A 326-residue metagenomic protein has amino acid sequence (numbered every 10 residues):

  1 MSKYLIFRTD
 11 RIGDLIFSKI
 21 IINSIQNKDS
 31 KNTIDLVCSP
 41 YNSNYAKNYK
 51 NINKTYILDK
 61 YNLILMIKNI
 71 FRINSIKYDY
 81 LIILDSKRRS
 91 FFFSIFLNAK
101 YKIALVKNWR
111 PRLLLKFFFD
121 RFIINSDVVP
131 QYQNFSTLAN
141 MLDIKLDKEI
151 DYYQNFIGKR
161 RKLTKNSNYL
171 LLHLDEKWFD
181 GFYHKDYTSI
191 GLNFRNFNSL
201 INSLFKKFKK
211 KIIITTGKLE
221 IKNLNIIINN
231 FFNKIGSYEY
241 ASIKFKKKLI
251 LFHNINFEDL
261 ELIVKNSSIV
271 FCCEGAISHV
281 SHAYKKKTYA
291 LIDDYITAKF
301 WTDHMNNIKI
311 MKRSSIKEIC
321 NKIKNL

Functional and structural regions predicted by a protein language model:
M1-L326: Catalytic machinery of carbohydrate-active enzymes, primarily nucleotide-sugar-dependent glycosyltransferases
